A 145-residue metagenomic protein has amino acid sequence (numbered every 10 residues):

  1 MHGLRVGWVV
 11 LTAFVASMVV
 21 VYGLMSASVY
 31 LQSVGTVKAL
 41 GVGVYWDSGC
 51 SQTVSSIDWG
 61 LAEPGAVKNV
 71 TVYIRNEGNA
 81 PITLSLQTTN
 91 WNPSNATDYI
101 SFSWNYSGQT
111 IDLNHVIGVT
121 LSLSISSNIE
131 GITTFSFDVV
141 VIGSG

Functional and structural regions predicted by a protein language model:
H2-I57, L61-A62, I142-G145: Short, polar/proline-rich extracytoplasmic segments that appear immediately after membrane translocation
K38-V54, N79-V116: Surface-exposed binding patches on compact interaction domains or structured appendages
D58-E63, Y106-G108, I125-S127: Short, well-ordered turn and helix-capping elements at secondary-structure junctions
G60-V67, D112-V116: Solvent-exposed, conformationally flexible loop/turn segments
K68-V70, S107: Residue-level marker for the onset of beta-strands and adjacent loop->beta junctions in well-ordered domains
V72, H115-G145: C-terminal, structured domain-capping segment
I74-G78: Asparagine-centered strand-capping/turn motif at beta-strand->loop junctions
